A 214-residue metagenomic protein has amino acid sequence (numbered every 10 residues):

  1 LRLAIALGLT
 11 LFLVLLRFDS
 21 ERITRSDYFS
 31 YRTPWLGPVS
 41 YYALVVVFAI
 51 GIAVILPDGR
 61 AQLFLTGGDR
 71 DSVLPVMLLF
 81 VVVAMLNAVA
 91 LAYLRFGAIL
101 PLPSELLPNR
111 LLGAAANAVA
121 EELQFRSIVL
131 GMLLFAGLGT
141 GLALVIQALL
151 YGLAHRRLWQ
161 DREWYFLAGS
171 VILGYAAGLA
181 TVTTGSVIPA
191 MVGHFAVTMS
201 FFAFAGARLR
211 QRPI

Functional and structural regions predicted by a protein language model:
L1-L65, L142, F202-I214: N-terminal, membrane-interfacial amphipathic/helix-forming hydrophobic leader that caps and precedes the first
R2-L13, V76-V82, M132-I146, L179: Structural signature of hydrophobic alpha-helical transmembrane segments
R25-L36, A53-L123, L130-G131, F135-A136 (+1 more regions): Juxtamembrane helix-loop-helix connectors linking adjacent transmembrane helices in multi-pass membrane enzymes
Y41, V47, S72, M77-L79 (+1 more regions): Intrinsic disorder/low-structure terminal segments
V89-Y93, P103-I214: Transmembrane helix-loop-helix hairpins at the membrane interface of multi-pass integral membrane proteins
